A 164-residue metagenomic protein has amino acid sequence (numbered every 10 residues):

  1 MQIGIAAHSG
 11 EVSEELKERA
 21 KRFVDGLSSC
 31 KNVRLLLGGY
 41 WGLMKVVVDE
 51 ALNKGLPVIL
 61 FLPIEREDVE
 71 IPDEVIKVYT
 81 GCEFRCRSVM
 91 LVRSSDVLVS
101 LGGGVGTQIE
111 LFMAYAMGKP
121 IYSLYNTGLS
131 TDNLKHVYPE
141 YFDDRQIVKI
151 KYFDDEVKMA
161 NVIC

Functional and structural regions predicted by a protein language model:
M1-E18: Glycine-rich phosphate-binding "P-loop"
I3, L35, L98: Receiver (REC) domain switch-region micro-motif
E18-G26, C30, G38-M113, Y125-T131 (+1 more regions): Acidic/glycine-enriched connector segments
A20-V24, E156-C164: Short, amphipathic alpha-helical "lid/cap" segments that border enzyme active or binding sites
K77-C82, Q146-M159: Short acidic-hydrophobic, aromatic-tinged amphipathic segments that line or gate anion-handling sites
V99, G118-I121: Structural loop-to-beta junction motif characteristic of Rossmann-like glycosyltransferase folds
P120-K149: Nucleotide-sugar donor-binding patch of glycosyltransferase catalytic domains
